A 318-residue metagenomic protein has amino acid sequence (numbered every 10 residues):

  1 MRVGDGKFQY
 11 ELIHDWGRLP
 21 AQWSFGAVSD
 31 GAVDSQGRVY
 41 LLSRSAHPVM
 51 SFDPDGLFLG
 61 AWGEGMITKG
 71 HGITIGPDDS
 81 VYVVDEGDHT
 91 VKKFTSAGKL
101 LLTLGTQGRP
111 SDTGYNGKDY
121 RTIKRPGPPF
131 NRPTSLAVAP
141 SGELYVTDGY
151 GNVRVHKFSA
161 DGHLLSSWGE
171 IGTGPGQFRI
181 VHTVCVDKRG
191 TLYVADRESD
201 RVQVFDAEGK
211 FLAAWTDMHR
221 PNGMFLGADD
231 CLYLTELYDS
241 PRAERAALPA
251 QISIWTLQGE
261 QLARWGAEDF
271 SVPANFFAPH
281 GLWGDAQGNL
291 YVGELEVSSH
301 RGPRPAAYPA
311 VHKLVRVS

Functional and structural regions predicted by a protein language model:
M1-S318: Eukaryotic scaffold repeat domains enriched in small/polar residues
